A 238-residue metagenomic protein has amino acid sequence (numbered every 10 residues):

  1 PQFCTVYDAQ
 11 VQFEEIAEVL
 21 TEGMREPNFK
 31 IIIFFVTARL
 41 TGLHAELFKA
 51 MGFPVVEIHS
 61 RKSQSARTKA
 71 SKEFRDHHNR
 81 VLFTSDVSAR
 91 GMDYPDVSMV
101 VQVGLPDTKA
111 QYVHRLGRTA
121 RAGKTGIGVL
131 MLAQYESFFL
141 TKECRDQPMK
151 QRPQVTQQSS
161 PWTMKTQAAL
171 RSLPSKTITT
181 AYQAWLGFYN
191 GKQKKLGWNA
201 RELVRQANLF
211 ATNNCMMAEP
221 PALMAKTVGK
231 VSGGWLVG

Functional and structural regions predicted by a protein language model:
P1-G238: Conserved helicase RecA-like core
